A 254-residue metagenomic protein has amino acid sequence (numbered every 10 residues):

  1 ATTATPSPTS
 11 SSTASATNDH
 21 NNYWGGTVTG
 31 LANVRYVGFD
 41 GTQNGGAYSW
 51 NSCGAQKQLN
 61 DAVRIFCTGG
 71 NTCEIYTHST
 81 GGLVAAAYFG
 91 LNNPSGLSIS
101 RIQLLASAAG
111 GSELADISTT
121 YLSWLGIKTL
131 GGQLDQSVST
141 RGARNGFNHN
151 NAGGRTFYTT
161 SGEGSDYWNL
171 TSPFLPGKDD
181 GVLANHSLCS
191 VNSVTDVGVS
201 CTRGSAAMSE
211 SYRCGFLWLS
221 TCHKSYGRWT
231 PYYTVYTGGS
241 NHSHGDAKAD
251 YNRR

Functional and structural regions predicted by a protein language model:
A1-C73, T120, W124: Active-site catalytic motif of lipid deacylating hydrolases and related acyltransferases
T9-S11, L31-G38, Q43-G45, I102 (+4 more regions): Conserved beta-strand scaffold positions in the cores of enzyme catalytic domains, especially in NTP/NDP-utilizing
S11, Y76, K178: Generic enzyme active-site microenvironment
A14-N18, G41-G45, H78-L83, G90-L91 (+2 more regions): Solvent-exposed loop/turn segments at secondary-structure junctions within structured extracellular/periplasmic domains
D40, G132-V138, C189-S193: Short C-terminal domain-edge/linker segments immediately following a structured domain
C53-A152: Serine-dependent carboxylesterase/thioesterase catalytic core of lipase-like alpha/beta-hydrolase/SGNH enzymes
A152-R254: C-terminal catalytic-base region of ester-bond hydrolases, centering on the histidine of the charge-relay
